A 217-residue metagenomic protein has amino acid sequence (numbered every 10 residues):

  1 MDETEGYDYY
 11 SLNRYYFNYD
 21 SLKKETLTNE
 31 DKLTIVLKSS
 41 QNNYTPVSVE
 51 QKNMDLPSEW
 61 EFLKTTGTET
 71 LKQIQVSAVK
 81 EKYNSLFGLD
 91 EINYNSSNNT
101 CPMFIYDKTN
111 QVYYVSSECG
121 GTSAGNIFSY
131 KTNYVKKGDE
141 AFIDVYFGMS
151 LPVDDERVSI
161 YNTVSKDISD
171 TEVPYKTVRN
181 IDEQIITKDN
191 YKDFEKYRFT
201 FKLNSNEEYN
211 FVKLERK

Functional and structural regions predicted by a protein language model:
M1-K217: Mature, Sec-exported extracytoplasmic domains of Gram-positive
